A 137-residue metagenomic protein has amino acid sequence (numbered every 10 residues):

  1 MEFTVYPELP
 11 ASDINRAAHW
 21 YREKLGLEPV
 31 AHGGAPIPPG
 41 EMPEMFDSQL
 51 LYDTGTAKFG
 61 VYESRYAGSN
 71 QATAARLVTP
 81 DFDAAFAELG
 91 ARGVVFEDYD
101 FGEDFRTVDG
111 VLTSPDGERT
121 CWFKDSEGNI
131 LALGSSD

Functional and structural regions predicted by a protein language model:
M1-H19, T73-A75, A132-D137: N-terminal beta-strand motif that seeds the catalytic metal site of vicinal oxygen chelate
E8, E28-I37, F101-D104, S135: Conserved catalytic-core motifs of GNAT/GCN5-like acyltransferases
D13-I14, T79-D83: Helix N-cap motif at beta-to-alpha junctions
R16, H32-G40, S48: Short glycine/proline-centered loop/turn elements that form peptide/ligand docking sites
R16-E28: Amphipathic alpha-helical segments
W20, D83-E88: Short amphipathic alpha-helices within nucleic acid-binding modules
D47-Q49, E118: Short coil/loop residues immediately preceding or within conserved phosphate-binding loops of NTP-utilizing enzyme
L77, F86-D137: Vicinal oxygen chelate
